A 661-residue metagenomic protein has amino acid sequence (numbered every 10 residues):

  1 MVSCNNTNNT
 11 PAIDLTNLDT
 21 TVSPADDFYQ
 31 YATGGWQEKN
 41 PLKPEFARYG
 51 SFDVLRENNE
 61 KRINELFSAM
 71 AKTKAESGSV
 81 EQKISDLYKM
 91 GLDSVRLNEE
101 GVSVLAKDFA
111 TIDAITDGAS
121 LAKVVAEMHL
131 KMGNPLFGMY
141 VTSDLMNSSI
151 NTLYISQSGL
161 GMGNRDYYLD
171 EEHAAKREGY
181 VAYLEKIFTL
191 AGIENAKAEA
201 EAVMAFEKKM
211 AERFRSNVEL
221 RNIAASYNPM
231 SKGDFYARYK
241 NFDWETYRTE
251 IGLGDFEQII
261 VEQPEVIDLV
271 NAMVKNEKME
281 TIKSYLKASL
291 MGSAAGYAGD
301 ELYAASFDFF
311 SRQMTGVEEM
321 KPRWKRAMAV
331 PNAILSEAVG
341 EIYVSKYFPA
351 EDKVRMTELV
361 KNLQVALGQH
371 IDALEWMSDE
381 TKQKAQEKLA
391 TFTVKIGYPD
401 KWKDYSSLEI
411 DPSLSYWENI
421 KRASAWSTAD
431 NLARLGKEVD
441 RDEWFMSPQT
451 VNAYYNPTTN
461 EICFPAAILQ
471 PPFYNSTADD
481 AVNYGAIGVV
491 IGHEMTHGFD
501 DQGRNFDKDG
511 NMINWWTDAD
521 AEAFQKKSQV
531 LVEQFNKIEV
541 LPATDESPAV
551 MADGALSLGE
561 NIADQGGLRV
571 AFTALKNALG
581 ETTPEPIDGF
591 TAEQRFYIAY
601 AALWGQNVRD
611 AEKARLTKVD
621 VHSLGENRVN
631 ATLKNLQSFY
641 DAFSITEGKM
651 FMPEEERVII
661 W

Functional and structural regions predicted by a protein language model:
V2-S3: C-terminal motif of bacterial Sec signal peptides marking the signal peptidase cleavage site
T7-T16: Short, Gly/Pro- and small/polar-rich lid/capping loops
N17-E38, Y167-T189, L558, Q565-V570: Hydrophobic/aromatic-rich, well-ordered segments within soluble, folded domains that form packed cores
S23-D26, Y31-V95: Active-site-surrounding "flap" and adjacent substrate/cofactor-binding loops of secreted or lumenal enzymes, prototyped
W36-N40, M162-G163, P472: Short, solvent-exposed loop/turn elements at domain surfaces
E45-F67, K197-R213, N483-V489, D588 (+1 more regions): Short secondary-structure subsegments characteristic of cysteine-rich extracellular domains
A71-E358, N362: Noncatalytic, helix-rich "gating/capping" subdomain that lines the substrate-entry/channel surface of large enzyme
K209, N241, I260, P264 (+2 more regions): Intrinsically disordered, low-complexity linker/terminal regions across diverse proteins
